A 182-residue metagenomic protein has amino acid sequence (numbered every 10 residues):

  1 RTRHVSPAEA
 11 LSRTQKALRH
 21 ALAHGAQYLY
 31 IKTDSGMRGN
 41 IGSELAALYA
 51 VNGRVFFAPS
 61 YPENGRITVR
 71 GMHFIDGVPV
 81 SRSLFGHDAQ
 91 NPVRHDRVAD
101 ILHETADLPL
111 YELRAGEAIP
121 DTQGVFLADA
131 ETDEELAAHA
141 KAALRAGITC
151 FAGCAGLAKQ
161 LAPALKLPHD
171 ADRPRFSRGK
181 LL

Functional and structural regions predicted by a protein language model:
R1, F56-A58, V125-D129, C150-A152 (+1 more regions): Structural motif
R1-T2, V78-F85, R175-G179: Gly-rich Lys/Arg/Thr-decorated short loops/hinges at beta-loop-alpha junctions or inter-strand turns that position
S6-L29, T33, M37-R145: Cap/lid and interdomain-hinge subdomains that line or gate substrate/regulatory clefts in soluble alpha/beta enzymes
T149-L182: Acidic, glycine-rich loop-and-beta core segments that form the ion-binding/anion-interacting portion of active sites
